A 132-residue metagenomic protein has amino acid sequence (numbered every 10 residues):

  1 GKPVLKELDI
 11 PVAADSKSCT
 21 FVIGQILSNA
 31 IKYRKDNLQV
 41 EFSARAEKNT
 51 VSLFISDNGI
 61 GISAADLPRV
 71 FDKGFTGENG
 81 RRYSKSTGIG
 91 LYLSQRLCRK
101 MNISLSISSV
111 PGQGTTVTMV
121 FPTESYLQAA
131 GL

Functional and structural regions predicted by a protein language model:
P11-A14: Conserved micro-motifs of the catalytic ATP-binding
A30-I31: Short helix-loop "hinge" at the ATP-lid/N-box region of the Bergerat-fold HATPase_c
N37-N49: Short beta-strand/loop element within the Bergerat-fold HATPase_c
D57: Acidic ATP/Mg2+-coordinating residue in the GHKL
I62-F75: Short conserved segment of the HATPase_c
F75-K85: Glycine-rich ATP-lid/hinge loop adjacent to the conserved G-boxes
